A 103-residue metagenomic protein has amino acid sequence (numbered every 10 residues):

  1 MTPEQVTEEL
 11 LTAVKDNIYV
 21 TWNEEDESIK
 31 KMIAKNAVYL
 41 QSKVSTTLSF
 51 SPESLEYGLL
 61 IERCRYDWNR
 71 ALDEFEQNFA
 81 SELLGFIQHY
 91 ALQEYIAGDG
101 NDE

Functional and structural regions predicted by a protein language model:
M1-L59, A91-E103: Conserved short "hinge" loops at termini or chain/domain junctions
G58-N69: Short, hydrophobic/amphipathic alpha-helical patches that form generic packing surfaces within helical domains
W68-Q88: C-terminal structural segments of small proteins and small subunits
